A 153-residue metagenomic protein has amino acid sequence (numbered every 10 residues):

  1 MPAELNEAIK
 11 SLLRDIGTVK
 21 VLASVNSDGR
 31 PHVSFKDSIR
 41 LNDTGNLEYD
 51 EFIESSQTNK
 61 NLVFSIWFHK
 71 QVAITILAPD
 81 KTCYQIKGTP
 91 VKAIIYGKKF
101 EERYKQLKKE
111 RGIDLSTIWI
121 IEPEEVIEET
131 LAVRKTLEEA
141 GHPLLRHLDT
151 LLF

Functional and structural regions predicted by a protein language model:
M1-F153: Binding-site signature for planar aromatic cofactors or substrates
